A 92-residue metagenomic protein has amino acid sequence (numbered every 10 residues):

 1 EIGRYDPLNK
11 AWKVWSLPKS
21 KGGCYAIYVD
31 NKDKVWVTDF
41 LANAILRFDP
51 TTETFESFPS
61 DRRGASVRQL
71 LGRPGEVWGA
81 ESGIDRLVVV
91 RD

Functional and structural regions predicted by a protein language model:
E1-R4, N43-R47, R86-V89: A short loop-to-beta-strand structural motif that recurs across blades of beta-propeller domains
D6-K10, D49-E53, R91-D92: Short loop/turn segments that connect beta-strands within beta-propeller blades
A11-L17, T54-P59: A short beta-strand motif characteristic of beta-propeller blades
S20-D33, R63-G75, I84: Beta-rich, blade/repeat-based domains predominating in secreted/periplasmic proteins but also intracellular
V35-L41, G79-G83: Conserved beta-strand positions in repeat-built beta-propeller and related beta-rich domains
T38-P74: Ankyrin-repeat and related helical/solenoid repeat scaffolds used for protein-protein interactions
